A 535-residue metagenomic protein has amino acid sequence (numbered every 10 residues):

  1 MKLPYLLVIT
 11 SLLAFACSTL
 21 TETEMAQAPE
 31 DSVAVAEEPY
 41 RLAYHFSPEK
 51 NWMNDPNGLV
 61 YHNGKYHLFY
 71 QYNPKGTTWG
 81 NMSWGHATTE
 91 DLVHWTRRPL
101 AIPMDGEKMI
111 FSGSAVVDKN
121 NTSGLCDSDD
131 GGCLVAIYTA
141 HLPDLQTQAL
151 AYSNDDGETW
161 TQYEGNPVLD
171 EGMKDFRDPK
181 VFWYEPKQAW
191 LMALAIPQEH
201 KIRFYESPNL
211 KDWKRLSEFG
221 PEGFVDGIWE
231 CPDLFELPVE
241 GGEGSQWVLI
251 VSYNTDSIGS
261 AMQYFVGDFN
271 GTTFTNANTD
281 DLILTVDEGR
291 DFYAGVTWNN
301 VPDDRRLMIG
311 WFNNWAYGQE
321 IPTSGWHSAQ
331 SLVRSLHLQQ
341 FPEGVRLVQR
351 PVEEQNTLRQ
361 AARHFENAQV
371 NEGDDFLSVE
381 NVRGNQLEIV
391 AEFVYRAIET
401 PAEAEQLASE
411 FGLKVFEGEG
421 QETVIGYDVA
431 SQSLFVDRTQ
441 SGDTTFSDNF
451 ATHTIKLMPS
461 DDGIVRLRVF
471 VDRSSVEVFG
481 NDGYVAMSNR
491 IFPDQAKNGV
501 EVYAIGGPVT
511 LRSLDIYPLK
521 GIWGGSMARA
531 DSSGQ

Functional and structural regions predicted by a protein language model:
M1-P4: Positively charged n-region of N-terminal signal peptides that target proteins for export
L6-A14: Bacterial N-terminal signal peptides
S18-P179, W183-G227, P238-E288, D303 (+5 more regions): Beta-rich carbohydrate-recognition and catalytic domains
G241, D268-L282, V286-R290, V296-Q535: Beta-rich accessory regions
